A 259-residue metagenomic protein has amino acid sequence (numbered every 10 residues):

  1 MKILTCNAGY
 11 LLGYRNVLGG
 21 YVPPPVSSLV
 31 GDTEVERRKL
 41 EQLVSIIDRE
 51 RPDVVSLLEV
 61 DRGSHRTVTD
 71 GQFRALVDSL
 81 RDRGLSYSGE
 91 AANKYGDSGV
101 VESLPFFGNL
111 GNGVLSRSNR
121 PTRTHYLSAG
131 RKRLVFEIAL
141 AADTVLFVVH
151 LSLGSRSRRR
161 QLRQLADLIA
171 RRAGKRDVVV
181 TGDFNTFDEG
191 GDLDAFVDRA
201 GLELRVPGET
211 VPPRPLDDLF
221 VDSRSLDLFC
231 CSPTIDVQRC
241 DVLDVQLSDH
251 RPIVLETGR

Functional and structural regions predicted by a protein language model:
M1-R83, K94, R259: N-terminal, active-site-proximal structural segment of metallo-dependent hydrolase catalytic domains
K2-N7, L43-T69, I138, V145-V149 (+3 more regions): Active-site beta-strand/loop signature of hydrolases that rely on acidic residues for catalysis
A8-Y10, V35-E36, V60-D143, D241-D244: Structured beta-strand-rich core segments of catalytic domains in phosphoester-bond hydrolases
G13-Y14, S155-S157, D188-G190: Short acidic/glycine-rich loop or secondary-structure boundary segments that cap or lie
T33-L40, A129, R158, L162: A conditional alpha-helix N-cap/helix-loop micro-motif detector
R66-V68, S86-V114, K175, N185-P252: Active site of divalent-metal-dependent phosphoester/diester hydrolases
A75-R83, L168, D192-A200: Alpha-helical structural signal in soluble globular domains
A129-K132, S155-S157, V245-R251: Solvent-exposed loop/turn segments connecting transmembrane beta-strands in outer-membrane beta-barrel proteins
